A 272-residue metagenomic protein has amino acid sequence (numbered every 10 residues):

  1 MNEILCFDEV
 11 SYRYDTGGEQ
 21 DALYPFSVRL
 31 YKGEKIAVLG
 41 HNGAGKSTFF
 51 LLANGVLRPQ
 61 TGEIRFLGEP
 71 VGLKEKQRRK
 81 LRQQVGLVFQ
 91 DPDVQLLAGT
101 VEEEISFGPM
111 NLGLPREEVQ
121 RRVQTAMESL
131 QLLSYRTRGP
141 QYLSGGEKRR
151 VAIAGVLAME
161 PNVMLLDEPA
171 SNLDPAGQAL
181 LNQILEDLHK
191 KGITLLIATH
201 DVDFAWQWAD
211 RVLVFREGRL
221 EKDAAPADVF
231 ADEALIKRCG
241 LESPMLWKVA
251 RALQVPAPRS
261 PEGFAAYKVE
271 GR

Functional and structural regions predicted by a protein language model:
N54: Helix-to-loop junction immediately C-terminal to a conserved catalytic motif
G62-L73, K80-L81: Conserved ABC transporter NBD signature motif
E117-Y135: Conserved ABC ATPase "signature" region
G139-L143, E147: Conserved ABC ATPase signature
M164-D167: Catalytic Walker B motif of ABC-type/P-loop ATPase nucleotide-binding domains
T199-H200: H-loop/switch region of ABC-family ATPase nucleotide-binding domains
E217-G218: Conserved ABC ATPase "signature" C-loop
